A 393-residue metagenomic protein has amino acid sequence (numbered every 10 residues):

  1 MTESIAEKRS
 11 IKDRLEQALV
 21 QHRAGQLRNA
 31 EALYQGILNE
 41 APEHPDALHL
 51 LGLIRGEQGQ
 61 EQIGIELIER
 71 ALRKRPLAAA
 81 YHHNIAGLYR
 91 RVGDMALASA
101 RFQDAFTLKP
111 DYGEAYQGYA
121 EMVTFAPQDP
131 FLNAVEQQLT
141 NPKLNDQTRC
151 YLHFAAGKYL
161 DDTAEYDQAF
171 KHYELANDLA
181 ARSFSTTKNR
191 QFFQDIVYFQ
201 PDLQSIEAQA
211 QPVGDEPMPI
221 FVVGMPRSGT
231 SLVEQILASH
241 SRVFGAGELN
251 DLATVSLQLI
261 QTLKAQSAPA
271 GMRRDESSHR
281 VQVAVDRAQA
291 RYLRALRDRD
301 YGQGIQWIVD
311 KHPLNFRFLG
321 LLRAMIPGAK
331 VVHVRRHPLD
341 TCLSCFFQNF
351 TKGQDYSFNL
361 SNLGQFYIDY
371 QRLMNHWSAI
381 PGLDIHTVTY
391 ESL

Functional and structural regions predicted by a protein language model:
M1-G302: Alpha-helical solenoid repeat scaffolds of the TPR/TPR-like class and their adjacent stem/linker regions that mediate
V92, A246, L252-V281, Y301-L393: PAPS-dependent sulfotransferase catalytic domain
